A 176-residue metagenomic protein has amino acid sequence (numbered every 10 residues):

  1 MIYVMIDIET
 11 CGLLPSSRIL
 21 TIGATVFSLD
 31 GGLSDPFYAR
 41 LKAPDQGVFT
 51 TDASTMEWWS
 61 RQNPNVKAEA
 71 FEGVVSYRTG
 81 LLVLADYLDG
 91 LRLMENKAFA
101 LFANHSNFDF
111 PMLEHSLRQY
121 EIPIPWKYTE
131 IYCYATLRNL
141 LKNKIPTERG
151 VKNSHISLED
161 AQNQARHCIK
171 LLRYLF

Functional and structural regions predicted by a protein language model:
I2-V4, E9-A103: Conserved non-catalytic scaffold segment of RNase H-like nuclease domains
D7-E9, D109, C133, D160: Acidic active-site catalytic centers that drive phospho-/nucleotidyl reactions and related ester hydrolyses
S54-T55, L141-R149: Short, surface-exposed amphipathic charged segments that create phosphate/polyanion-binding patches used for binding
Y77-Y87, D109-M112, S116, C133: Amphipathic alpha-helical interface surfaces
R92, N107-Y128: Substrate-recognition/cap helix-loop segment adjacent to the acidic, metal-dependent catalytic center of Asp-based
A100-S106, P111-M112, I145-F176: Acidic, Mg2+-coordinating catalytic module of metal-dependent nucleases/exonucleases that use a two-metal-ion mechanism
H115-Y120, L140, K170-Y174: Active-site catalytic microenvironments for nucleophilic, acid-base chemistry
P125-I145: Short, flexible loop segments at boundaries between secondary-structure elements
